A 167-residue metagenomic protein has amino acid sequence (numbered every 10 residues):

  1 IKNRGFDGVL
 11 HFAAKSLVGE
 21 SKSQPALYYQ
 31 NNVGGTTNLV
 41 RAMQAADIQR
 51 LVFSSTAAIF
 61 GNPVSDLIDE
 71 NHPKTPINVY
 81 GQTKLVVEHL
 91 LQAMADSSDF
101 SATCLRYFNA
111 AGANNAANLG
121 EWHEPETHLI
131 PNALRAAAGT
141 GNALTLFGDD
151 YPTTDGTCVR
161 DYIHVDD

Functional and structural regions predicted by a protein language model:
I1-N31: NAD(P)H-binding glycine-rich loop region in Rossmannoid oxidoreductase-like domains and their noncatalytic homologs
L10, L51-V52: Conserved hydrophobic packing residues within short motifs/helices of P-loop NTPase cores of ABC-family ATPases
S23-R41, A45, Q49-R50, I59-C104 (+2 more regions): Catalytic helix-loop patch of NAD(P)-dependent Rossmann-fold dehydrogenases
T56: Residue(s) in the substrate-gating loop at a strand-loop-helix junction that position the organic substrate next
Q92-D167: NAD(P)-dependent short-chain dehydrogenase/reductase
